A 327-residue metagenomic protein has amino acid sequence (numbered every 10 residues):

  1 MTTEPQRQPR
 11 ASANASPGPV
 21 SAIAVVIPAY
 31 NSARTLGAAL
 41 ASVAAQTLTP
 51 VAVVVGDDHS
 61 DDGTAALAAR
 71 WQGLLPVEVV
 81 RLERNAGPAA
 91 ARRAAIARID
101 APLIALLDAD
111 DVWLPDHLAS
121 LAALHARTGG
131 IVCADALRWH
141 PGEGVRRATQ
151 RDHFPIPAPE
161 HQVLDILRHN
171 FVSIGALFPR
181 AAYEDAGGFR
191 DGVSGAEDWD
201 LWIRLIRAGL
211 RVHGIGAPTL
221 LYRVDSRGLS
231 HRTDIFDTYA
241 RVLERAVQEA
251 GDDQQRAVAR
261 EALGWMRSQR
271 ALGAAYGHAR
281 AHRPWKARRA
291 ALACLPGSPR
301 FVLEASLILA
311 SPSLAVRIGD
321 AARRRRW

Functional and structural regions predicted by a protein language model:
T2-I235: Nucleotide-sugar donor-binding/catalytic module of glycosyltransferases that assemble extracellular/cell-envelope
E4-A13, V212, V224-W327: C-terminal subregions of glycosyltransferases and related glycan-biosynthesis enzymes
